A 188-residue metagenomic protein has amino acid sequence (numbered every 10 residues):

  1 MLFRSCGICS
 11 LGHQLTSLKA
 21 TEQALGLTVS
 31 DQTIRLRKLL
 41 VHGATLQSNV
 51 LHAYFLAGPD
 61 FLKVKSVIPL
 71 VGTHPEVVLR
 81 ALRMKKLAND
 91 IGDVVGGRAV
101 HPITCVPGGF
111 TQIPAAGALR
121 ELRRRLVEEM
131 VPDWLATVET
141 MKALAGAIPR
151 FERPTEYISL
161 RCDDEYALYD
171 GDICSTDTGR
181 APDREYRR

Functional and structural regions predicted by a protein language model:
M1-R188: Active-site bordering "gate/hinge" segments that shape substrate access to catalytic or cofactor-binding pockets
